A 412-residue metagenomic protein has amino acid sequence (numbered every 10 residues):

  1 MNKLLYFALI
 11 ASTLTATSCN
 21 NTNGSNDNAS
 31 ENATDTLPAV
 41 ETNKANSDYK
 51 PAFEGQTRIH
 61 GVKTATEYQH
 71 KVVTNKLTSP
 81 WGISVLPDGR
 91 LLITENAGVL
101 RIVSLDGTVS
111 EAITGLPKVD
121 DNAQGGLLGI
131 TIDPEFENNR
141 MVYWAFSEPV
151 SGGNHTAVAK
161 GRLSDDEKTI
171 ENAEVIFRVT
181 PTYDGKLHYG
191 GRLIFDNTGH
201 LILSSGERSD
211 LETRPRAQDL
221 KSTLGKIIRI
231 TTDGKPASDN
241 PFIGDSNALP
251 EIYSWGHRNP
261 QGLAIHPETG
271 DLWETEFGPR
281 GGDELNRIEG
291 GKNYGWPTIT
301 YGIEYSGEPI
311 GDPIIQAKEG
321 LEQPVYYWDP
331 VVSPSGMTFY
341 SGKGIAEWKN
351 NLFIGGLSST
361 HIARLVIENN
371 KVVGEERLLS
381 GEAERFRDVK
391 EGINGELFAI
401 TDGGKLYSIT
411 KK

Functional and structural regions predicted by a protein language model:
N2-L9: Sec-dependent signal peptide recognition, specifically the positively charged N-region followed immediately by
T15-S18: C-terminal motif of bacterial Sec signal peptides marking the signal peptidase cleavage site
N20-T22: Bacterial signal peptide processing site
D27-S204, D210-L211, G262-I265, D271-E274 (+2 more regions): Acidic, Gly/Ser/Thr-rich repeat motifs that build Ca2+-stabilized beta-propeller blades
L105, G161-K168, I228-S238, I288-G295 (+2 more regions): Short loop/turn segments immediately following beta-strands, especially the blade-tip and inter-blade linker loops
I113-G125, A173-Y189, D233-Y253, T298-W328: Surface-exposed loop and turn segments in beta-propeller and other repeat-based domains that flank or scaffold
A248-R287: Repeat-solenoid scaffold signature
H257, V372-I393: Conserved blade-ending motifs and adjacent loop-strand segments that build the rim/top face of beta-propeller domains
